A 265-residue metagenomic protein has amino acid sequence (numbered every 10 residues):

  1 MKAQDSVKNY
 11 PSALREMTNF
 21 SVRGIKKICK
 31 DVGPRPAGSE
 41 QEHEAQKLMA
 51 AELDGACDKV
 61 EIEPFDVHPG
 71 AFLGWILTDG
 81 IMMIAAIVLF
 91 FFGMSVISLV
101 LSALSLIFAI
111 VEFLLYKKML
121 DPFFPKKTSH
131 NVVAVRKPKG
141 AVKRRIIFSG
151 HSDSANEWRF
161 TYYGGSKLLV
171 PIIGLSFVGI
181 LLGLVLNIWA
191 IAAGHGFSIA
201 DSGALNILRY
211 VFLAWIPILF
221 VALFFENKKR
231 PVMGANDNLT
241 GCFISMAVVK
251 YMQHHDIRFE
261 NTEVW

Functional and structural regions predicted by a protein language model:
M1-W265: Secretory-pathway/membrane protein signature
